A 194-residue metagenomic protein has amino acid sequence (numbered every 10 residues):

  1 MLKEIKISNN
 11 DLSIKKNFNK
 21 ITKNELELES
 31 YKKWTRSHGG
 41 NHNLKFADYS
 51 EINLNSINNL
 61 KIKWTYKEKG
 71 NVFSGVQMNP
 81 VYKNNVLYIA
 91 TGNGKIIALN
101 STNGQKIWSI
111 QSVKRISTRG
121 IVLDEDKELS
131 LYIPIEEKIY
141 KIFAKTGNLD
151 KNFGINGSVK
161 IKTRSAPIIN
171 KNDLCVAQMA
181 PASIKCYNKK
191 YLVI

Functional and structural regions predicted by a protein language model:
E4-K63: Blade/loop signatures of beta-propeller domains
I5, N10-L12, F18-K20, Y49 (+5 more regions): Short linear motifs in intrinsically disordered/low-complexity regions
K6-N9, H38-H42, W64, T91 (+4 more regions): Sec/Tat-exported extracytoplasmic proteins
W34-H38, F73-K95, K114-I139, T163-I184: Repeat-blade elements of multi-bladed beta-propeller folds
N41-D48, G70-S74, I97: Short, solvent-exposed loop/turn elements at domain surfaces
N55-G70, I96-I116, E125-E128, K138-K162 (+1 more regions): Extracytoplasmic/lumenal domain signature
